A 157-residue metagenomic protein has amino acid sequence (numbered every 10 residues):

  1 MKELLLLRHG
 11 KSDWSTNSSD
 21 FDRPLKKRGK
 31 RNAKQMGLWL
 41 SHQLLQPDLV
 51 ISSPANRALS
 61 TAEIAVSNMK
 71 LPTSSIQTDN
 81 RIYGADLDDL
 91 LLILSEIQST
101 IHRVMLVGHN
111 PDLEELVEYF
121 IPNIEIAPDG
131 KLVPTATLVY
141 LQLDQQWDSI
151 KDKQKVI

Functional and structural regions predicted by a protein language model:
K2-R81, E125, L132-V133: Active-site-proximal alpha-helix that buttresses catalytic centers in soluble enzyme cores
L4, S99-G108: Generic beta-sheet signal
S18, V117-I121: Short, flexible helix/strand-to-coil boundary loops that buttress conserved ligand/catalytic motifs in alpha/beta
Q43-L45, I97-H102: Glycine-rich phosphate-binding loop signature in dinucleotide/nucleotide-binding domains
T61-A65, L90, L116-V117: Hydrophobic packing residues within well-ordered alpha-helices of enzyme cores
I82-E96: Short phosphate-binding loop-to-helix
I121-I157: Domain-level recognition of soluble alpha/beta enzyme cores, biased toward histidine phosphatases/phosphomutases
